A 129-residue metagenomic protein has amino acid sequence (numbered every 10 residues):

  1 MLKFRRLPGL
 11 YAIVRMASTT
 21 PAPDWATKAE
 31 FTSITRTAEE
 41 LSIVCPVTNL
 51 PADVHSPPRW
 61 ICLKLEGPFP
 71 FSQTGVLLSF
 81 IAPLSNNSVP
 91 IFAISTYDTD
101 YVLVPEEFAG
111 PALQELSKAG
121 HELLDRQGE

Functional and structural regions predicted by a protein language model:
M1-P83, N87, P111-E129: Regulatory modules associated with amino-acid/nitrogen control
E40-C45, T99-P105: A generic structural motif
N87-V102, F108, E129: A cross-kingdom feature marking solvent-exposed beta-strand/loop segments within repeated, beta-rich binding/scaffold
